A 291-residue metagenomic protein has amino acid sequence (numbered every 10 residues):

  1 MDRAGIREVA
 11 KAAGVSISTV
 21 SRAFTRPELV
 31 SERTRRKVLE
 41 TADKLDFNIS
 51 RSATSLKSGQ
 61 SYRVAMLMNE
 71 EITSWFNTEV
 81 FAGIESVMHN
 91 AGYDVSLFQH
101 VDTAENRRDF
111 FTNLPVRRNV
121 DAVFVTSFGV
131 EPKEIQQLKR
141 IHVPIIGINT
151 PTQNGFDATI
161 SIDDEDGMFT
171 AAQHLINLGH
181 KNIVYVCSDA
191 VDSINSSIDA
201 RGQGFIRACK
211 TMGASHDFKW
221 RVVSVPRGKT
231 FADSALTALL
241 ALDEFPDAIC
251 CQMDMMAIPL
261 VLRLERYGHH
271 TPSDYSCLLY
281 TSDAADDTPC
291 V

Functional and structural regions predicted by a protein language model:
M1, G5, G59-Q173, N177 (+1 more regions): Alpha-helical recognition/docking segments in bacterial nutrient-uptake and carbohydrate-utilization systems
M1-Y62: N-terminal helix-turn-helix DNA-binding module of bacterial transcription factors
I6, I17, R35, A53 (+4 more regions): A general structural signal for well-ordered alpha-helical segments in protein cores
V9, Y280-D287: Conserved small/polar residues in nucleotide/adenosyl-binding loops
T19, L56-I72, I183-V191: Short beta-strand segments enriched in small/hydrophobic residues
K44, G83-S96, R140-G147, P151-D283: Bacterial carbohydrate/catabolite-sensing allosteric modules
